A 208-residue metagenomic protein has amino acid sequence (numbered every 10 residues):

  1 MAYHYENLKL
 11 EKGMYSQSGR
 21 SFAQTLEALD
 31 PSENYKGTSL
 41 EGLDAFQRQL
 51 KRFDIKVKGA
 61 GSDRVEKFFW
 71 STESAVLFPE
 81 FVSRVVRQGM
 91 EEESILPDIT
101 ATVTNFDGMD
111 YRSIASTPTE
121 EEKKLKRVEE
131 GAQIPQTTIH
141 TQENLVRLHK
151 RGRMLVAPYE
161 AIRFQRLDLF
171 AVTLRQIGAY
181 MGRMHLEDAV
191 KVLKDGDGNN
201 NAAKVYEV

Functional and structural regions predicted by a protein language model:
M1-E73: Intrinsically disordered, low-complexity terminal tails
L8, R48, I55-V57, K67 (+3 more regions): Hydrophobic transmembrane signal anchors and adjacent membrane-proximal interface regions, especially in viral
F22, A45, Y111, I134 (+1 more regions): Polar low-complexity intrinsically disordered regions enriched in Ser/Thr and small residues
Q24, R48, R52, K67 (+5 more regions): Charged/polar, solvent-exposed surface patches and flexible loops
V65-R151: Assembly/oligomerization interface modules of large self-assembling protein complexes
R153-V208: Alpha-helical scaffold segments that mediate packing/assembly in large oligomeric complexes
